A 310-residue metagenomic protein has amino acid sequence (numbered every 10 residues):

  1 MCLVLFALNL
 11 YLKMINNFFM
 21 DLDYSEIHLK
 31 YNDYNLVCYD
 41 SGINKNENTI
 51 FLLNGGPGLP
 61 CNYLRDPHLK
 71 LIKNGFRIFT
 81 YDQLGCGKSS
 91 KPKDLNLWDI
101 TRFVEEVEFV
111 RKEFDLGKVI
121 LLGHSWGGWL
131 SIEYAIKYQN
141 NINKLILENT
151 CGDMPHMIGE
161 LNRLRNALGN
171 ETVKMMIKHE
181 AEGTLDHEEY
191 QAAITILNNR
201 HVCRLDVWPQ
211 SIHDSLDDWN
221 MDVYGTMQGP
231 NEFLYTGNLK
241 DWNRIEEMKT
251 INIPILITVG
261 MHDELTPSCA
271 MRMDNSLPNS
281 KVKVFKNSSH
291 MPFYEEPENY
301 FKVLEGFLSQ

Functional and structural regions predicted by a protein language model:
F19-N35: N-terminal cap/lid segment of alpha/beta-hydrolase-fold proteins
Y34-K91: Conserved HGGG/HGGXW glycine-rich cap/lid loop of the alpha/beta-hydrolase fold
T80-W126: Active-site loop/oxyanion-hole signature of alpha/beta-hydrolase fold enzymes
G117-E160: Conserved hydrolase catalytic core segment
L145-T184: Flexible "cap/lid" loop of the alpha/beta hydrolase fold
M176-K249, I253: Alpha/beta-hydrolase
I245-S288: Conserved loop-alpha-helix segment in the C-terminal half of the alpha/beta-hydrolase fold that carries the catalytic
S280-Q310: Catalytic active-site module of serine/aspartate enzymes centered on a nucleophile-bearing elbow/loop
